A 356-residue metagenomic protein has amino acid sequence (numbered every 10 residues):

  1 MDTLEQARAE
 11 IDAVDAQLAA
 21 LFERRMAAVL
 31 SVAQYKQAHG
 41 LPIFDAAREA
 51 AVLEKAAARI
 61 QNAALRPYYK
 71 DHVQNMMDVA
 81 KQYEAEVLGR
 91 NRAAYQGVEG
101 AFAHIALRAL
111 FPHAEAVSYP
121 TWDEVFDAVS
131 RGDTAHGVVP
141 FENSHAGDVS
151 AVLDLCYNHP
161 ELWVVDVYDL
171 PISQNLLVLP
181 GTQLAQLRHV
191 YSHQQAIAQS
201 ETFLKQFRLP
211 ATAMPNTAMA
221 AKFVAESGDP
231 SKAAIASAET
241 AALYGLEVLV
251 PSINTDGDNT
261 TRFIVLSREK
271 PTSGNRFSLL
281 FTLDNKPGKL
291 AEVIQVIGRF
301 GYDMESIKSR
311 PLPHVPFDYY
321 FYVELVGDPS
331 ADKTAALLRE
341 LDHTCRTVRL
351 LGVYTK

Functional and structural regions predicted by a protein language model:
M1-K356: Domain-level signature for soluble enzymes in the chorismate/prephenate branch of the shikimate pathway
